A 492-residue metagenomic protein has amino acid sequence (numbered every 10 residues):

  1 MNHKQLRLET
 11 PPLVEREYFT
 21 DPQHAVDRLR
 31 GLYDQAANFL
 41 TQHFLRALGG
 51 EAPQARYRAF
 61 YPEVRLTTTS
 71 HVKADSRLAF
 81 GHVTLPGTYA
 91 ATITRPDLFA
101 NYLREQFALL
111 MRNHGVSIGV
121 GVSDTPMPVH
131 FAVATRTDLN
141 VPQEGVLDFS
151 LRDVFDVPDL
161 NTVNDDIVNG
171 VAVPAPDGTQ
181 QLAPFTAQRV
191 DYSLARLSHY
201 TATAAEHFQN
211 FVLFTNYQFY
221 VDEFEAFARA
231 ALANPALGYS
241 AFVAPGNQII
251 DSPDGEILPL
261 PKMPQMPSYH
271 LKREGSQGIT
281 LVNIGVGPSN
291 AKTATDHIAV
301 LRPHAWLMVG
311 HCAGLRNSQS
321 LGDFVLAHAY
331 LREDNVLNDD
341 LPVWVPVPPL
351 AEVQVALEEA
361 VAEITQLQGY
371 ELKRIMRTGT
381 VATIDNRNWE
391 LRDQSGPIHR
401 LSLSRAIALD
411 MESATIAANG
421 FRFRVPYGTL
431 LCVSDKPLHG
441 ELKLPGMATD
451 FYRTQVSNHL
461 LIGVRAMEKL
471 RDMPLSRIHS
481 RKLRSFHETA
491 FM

Functional and structural regions predicted by a protein language model:
M1-A305, A313-M492: Accessory terminal and edge-of-domain segments that mediate assembly/interaction and cofactor placement around
